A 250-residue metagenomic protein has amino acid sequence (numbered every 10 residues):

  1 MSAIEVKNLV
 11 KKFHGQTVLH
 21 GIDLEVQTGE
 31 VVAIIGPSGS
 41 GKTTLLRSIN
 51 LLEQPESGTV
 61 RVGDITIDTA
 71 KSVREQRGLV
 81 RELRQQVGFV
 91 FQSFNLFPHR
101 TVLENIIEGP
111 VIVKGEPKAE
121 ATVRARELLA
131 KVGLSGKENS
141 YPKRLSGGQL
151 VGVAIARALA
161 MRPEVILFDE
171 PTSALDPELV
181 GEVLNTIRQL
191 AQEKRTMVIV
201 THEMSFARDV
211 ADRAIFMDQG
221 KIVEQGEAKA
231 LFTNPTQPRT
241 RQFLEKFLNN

Functional and structural regions predicted by a protein language model:
N50: Helix-to-loop junction immediately C-terminal to a conserved catalytic motif
I67-G88, K118-A119, N234-P235: ABC ATPase NBD coupling module
Y141-L145, Q149: Conserved ABC ATPase signature
A160-E164: A short, proline-enriched helix->beta-strand linker immediately N-terminal to the Walker B motif in ABC-type P-loop
I166-D169: Catalytic Walker B motif of ABC-type/P-loop ATPase nucleotide-binding domains
Q225-G226: ABC ATPase "signature
